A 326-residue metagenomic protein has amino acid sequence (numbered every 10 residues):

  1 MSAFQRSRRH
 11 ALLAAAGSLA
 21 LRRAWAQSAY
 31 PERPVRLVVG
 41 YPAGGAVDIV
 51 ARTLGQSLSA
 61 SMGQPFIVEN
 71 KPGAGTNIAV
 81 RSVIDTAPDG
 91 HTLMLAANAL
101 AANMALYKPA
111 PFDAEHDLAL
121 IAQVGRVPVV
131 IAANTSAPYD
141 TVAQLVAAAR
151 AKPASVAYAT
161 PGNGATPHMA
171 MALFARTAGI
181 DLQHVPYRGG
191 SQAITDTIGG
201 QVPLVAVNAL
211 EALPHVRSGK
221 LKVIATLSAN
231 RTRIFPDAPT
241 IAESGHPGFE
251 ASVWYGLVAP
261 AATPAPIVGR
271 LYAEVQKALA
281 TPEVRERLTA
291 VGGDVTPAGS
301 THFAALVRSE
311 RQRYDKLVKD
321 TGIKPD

Functional and structural regions predicted by a protein language model:
A3-F4, R9-A26: N-terminal export signals
A15, P34, P65, N70 (+15 more regions): Conserved functional loop/turn residues at catalytic and ligand-binding sites
W25-H116, S155, I180-P203, P297 (+1 more regions): N-terminal (or domain-start) structured segment
E32-P34, R176-I180, R217, E243 (+1 more regions): An extracytoplasmic/periplasmic, membrane-proximal ligand-sensing/linker region
D85-G90, A105-Q192, I241, W254-R287: Hinge/capping helix and adjacent helix->loop/strand transition within the periplasmic-binding protein
H91-A96, P203-V207, V223-A225, D315: Paired acidic/hydrophobic, glycine-rich loop segments that form the ligand-binding mouth/hinge of periplasmic-binding
L95-L100, G190, V207-A212, L227-A229 (+2 more regions): Beta->alpha turn/N-cap motifs
R126, A212-L279, S309-Q312: C-terminal lobe and pocket-closing loops of periplasmic/extracytoplasmic Venus-flytrap solute-binding proteins
